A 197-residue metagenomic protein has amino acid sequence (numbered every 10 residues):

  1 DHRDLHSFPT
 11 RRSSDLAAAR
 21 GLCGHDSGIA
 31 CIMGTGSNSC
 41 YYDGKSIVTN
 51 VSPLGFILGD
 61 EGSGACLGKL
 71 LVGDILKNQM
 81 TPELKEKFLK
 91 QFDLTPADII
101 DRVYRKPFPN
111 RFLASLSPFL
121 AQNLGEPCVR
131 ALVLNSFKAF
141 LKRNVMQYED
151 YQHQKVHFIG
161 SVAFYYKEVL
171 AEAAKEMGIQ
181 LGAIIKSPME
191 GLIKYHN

Functional and structural regions predicted by a protein language model:
D1, S63, C128-L132: Conserved acidic
D1-H2, H6-S13: Short, small-residue-biased leader/transition segments that mark boundaries at the very start of proteins
R11-E83: Phosphate-binding/catalytic loop of phosphoryl-transfer enzymes
G21-I29, L70-N197: ATP-binding/phosphotransfer module of carbohydrate and carboxylate kinases, centering on a glycine-rich
